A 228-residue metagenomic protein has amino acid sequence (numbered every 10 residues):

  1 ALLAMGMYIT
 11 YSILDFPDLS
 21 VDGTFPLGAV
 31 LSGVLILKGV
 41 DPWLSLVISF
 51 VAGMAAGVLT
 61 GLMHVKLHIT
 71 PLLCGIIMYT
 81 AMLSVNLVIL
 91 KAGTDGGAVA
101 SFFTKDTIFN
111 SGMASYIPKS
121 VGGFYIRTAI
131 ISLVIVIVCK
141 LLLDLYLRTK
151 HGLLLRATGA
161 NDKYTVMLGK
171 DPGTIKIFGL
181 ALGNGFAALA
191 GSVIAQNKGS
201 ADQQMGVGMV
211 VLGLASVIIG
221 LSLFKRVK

Functional and structural regions predicted by a protein language model:
A1-P42, L46, M63-L67, I218-V227: Single transmembrane alpha-helix segments in multi-pass membrane proteins
A4-M7, A29-G33, L83-S84, S132-L143 (+2 more regions): Hydrophobic core segments of alpha-helical transmembrane domains in multi-pass membrane transport and ion-translocation
L19-L27, H68-M78, L154, G206-V210: Cytoplasmic-side transmembrane-helix entry/capping segments in multi-pass membrane proteins
G23, W43-V51, L73, A129-V134 (+2 more regions): Hydrophobic alpha-helical transmembrane segments
V40-T80: Alpha-helical transmembrane segments within multi-pass membrane transporters and channels
A56, Y125-D202: Helix-loop-helix "hairpin" substructures at the membrane interface of multi-pass membrane proteins
P71, G75-M78, M82-R148, F178 (+1 more regions): Transmembrane helix-bundle core of multi-pass membrane transporters and related energy-transducing complexes
A187, N197-K228: Transmembrane alpha-helical segments in multi-pass inner-membrane proteins
